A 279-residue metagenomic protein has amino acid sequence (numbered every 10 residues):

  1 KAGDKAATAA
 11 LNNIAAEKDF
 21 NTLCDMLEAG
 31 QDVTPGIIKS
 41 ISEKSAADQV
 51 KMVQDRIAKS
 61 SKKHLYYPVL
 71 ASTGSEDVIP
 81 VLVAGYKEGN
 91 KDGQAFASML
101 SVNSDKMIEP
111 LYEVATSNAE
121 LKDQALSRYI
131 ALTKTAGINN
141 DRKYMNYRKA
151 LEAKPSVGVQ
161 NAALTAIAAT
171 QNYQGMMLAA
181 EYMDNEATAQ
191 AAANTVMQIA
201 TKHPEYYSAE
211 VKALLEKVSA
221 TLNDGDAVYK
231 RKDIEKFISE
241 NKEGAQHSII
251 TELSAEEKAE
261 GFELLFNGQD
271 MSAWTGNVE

Functional and structural regions predicted by a protein language model:
K1-E17, D25-E28, D32-A47, M52-D55 (+11 more regions): Structural detector for internal amphipathic alpha-helices that build alpha-solenoid repeat scaffolds
A15-F20, V196, K258-E263: Short domain-boundary/entry signatures in modular proteins, especially in secreted/extracellular architectures
N139-N140, S254: Ser/Thr-centered flexible coil motifs
R142-Y147, Y207-V218: HEAT/HEAT-like alpha-solenoid repeats
G244-E279: Carbohydrate-interacting regions of secretory-pathway proteins
